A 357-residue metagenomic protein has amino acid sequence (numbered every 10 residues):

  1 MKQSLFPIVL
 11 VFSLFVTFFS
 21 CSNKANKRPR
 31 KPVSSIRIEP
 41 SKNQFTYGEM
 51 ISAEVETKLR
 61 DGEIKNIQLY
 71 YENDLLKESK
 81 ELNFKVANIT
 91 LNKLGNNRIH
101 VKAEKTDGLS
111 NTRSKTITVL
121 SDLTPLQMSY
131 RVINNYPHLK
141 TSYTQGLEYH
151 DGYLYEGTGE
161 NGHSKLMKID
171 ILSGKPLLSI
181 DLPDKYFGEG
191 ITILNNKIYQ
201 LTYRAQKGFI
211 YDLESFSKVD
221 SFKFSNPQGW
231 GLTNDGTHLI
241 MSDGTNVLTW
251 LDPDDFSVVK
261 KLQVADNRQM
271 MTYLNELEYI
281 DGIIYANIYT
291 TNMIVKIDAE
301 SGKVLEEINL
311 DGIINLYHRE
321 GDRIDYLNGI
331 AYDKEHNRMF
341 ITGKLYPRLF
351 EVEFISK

Functional and structural regions predicted by a protein language model:
T17-S20: C-terminal motif of bacterial Sec signal peptides marking the signal peptidase cleavage site
L120-T141, I171-L177: A short helix->beta-strand "capping" segment at the edge of beta-propeller domains
I133-K165, I180-T192, G343-L345: Beta-strand-rich domains and repeat architectures in extracellular enzymes and scaffolds, especially beta-propellers
N135-K140, S179-D184, S221-N226, Q263-Q269 (+2 more regions): Surface loop/turn motifs at the tips and blade-to-blade linkers of beta-strand repeat domains
T144, L274, D322-A331: Signature of short aromatic-glycine-proline-rich micro-motifs recurring in repeat-based ectodomains
D151-G152, N195-K197, G236-T237, D281-G282 (+1 more regions): Short coil/turn segments that connect the beta-strands within blades of beta-propeller domains
E156-E160, Q200-A205, M241-T245, A286-T290 (+1 more regions): Conserved beta-strand positions in repeat-built beta-propeller and related beta-rich domains
D170-G174, D212-F216, P253-F256, D298-G302 (+1 more regions): Short loop/turn segments that connect beta-strands within beta-propeller blades
